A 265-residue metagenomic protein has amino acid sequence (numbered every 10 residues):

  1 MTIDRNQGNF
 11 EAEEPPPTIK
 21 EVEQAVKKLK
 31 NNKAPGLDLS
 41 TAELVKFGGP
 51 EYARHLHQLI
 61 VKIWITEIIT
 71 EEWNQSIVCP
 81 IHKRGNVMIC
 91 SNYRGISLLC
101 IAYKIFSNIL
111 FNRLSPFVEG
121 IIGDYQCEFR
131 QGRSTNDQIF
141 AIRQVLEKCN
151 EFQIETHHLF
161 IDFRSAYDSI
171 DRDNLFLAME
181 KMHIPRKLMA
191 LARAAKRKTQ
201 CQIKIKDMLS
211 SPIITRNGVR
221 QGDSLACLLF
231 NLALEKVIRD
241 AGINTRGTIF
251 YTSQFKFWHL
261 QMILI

Functional and structural regions predicted by a protein language model:
M1, N32-P35, R54, T66-E72 (+5 more regions): Short helix-interrupting loop/turn segments at helix-coil junctions
M1-S91, S97, I101, I105: Surface-exposed loop/turn segments and immediately adjacent short secondary-structure elements within folded domains
N32-S40, V78, M88-L98, D137-E180 (+1 more regions): Conserved catalytic palm subdomain of right-hand nucleotidyl-transferase polymerases, strongest for RNA-directed enzymes
S40-G48, Q126-R133, F160-A166, I263: Conserved short loop/turn motifs at secondary-structure junctions
W64-T66, R143-E147, R246, Y251-S253: Eukaryotic intrinsically disordered and solvent-exposed regulatory patches
R133-I139, L228: Amphipathic alpha-helical oligomerization segments
F163-Q261: Conserved polymerase palm-domain catalytic core
